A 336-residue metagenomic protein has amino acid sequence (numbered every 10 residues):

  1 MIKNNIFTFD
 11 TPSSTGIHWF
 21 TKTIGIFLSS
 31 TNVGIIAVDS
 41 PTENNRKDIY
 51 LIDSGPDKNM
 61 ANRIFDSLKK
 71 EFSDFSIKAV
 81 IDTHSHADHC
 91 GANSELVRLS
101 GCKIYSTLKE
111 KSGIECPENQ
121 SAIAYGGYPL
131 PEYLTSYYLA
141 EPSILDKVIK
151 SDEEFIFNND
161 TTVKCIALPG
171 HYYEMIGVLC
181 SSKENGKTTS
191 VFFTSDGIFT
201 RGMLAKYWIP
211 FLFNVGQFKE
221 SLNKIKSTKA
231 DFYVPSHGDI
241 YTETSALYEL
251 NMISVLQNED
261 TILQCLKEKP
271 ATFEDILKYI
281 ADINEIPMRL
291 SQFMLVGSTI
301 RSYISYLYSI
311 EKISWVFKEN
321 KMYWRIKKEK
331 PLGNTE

Functional and structural regions predicted by a protein language model:
N4-F72, G177-S195: Conserved beta-strand hairpin/beta-sheet module of binuclear metal-dependent hydrolase folds, prominently
I24-G25, L139-A140, I144-D146, A167-P169: Short Gly/Pro-enriched turn/cap motifs at secondary-structure boundaries
Y50-I52, I81, I104, V191-F193 (+1 more regions): Residue-level marker for buried hydrophobic side chains located in beta-strands that build the well-ordered beta-sheet
P56-K58, E154, T162-E259: Metallo-beta-lactamase
P56-N62, D66-F157, T188, T242: Active-site HxH/HxHxD metal-binding segment of metal-dependent hydrolases
T83-H89, T107, P169-H171, M175 (+2 more regions): Histidine-centered divalent metal-coordination motifs
T261-E336: C-terminal regulatory/interaction regions
